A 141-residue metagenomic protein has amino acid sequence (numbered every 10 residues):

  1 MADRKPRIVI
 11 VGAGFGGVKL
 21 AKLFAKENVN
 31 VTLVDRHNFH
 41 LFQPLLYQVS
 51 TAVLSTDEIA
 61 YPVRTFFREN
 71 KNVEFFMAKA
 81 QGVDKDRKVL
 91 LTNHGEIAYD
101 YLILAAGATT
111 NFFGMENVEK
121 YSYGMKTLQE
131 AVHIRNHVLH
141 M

Functional and structural regions predicted by a protein language model:
M1-K5, V73-M141: FAD-binding core/adjacent interface of flavoenzyme oxidoreductases
A2-V73: Beta1-alpha1 glycine-rich phosphate/pyrophosphate-binding loop at the start of Rossmann-like nucleotide-binding domains
